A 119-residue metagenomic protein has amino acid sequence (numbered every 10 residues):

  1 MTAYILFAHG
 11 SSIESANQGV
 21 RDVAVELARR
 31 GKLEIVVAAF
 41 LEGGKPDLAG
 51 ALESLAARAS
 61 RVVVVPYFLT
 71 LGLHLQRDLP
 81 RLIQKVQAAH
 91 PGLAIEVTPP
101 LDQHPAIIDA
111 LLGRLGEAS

Functional and structural regions predicted by a protein language model:
M1-S119: Active-site-proximal alpha-helix that buttresses catalytic centers in soluble enzyme cores
